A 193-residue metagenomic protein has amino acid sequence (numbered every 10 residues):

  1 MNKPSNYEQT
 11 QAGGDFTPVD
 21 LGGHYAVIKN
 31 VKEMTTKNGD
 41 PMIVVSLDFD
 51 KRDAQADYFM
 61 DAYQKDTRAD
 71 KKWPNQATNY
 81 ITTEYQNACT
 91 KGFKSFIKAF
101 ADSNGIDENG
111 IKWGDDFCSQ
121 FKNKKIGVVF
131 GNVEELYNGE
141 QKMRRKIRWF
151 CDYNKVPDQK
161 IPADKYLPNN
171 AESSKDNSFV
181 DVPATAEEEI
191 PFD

Functional and structural regions predicted by a protein language model:
M1-D193: Short beta-rich binding modules
